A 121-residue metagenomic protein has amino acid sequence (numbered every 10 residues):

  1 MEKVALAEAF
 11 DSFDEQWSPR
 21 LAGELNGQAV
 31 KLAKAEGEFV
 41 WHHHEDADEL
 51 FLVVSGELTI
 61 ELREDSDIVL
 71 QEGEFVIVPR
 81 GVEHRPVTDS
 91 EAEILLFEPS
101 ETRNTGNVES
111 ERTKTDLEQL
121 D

Functional and structural regions predicted by a protein language model:
M1-K31, E109-D121: A short, N-terminal "cap"/entry segment at the start of jelly-roll beta-barrel domains of the cupin/DSBH fold
E15-Q16, A29-E45: Conserved short histidine dyad/triad with adjacent acidic residue
N26, V54-S55, Q71-E72, S90: A cytosolic small-molecule/anion-sensing beta-strand core signal
Q28-A29, L58, S66, V82: Short acidic/polar mixed-charge low-complexity motifs
Q28-V30, D48, A92: Change "...and in nucleic-acid phosphodiester-cleaving endonucleases..." to "...and in nucleic-acid processing enzymes
K34-A35, H44-R63, F97: Short, conserved beta-strand element in jelly-roll/cupin
E64-G81: Short acidic-glycine-tyrosine-enriched beta hairpin
R80-V108: Ligand-binding loop in jelly-roll beta-barrel domains
